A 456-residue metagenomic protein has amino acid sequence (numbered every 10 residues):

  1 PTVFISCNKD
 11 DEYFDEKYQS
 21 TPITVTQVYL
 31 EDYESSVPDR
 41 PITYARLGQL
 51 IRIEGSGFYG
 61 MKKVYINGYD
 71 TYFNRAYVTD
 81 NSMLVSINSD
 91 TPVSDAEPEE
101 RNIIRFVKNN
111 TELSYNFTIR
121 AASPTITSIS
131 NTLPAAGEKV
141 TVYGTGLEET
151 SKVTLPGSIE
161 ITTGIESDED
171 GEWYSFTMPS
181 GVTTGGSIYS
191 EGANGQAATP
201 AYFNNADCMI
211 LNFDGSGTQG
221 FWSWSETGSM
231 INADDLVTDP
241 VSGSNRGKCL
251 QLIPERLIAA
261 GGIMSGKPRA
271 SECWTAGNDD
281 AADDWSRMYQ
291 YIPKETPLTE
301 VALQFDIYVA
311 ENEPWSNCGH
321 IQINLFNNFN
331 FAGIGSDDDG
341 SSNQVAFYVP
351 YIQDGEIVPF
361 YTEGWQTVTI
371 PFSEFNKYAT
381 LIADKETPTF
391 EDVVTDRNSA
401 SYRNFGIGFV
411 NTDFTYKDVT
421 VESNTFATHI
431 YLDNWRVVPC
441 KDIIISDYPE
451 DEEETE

Functional and structural regions predicted by a protein language model:
V3-S6: C-terminal motif of bacterial Sec signal peptides marking the signal peptidase cleavage site
N8-Y59, N110-E149, T184-G185, G195-D214: Beta-strand/beta-sandwich contexts
N102, Q304-F305, Q322-I323, T367-H429 (+1 more regions): Extracellular beta-strand ligand-recognition surfaces/modules
T199-S242, S446-E456: Extracellular carbohydrate-recognition regions
F213-G215, Y289-G319, I370, W435: Extra-cytoplasmic beta-strand recognition segments
D234-D283: Short carbohydrate-recognition loop motifs
A276-L303, V358-T362, V394-S401: Extracellular/lumenal carbohydrate-interaction signature centered on repeated Trp-anchored short motifs
D306-I382: Extracellular ligand-binding interfaces
